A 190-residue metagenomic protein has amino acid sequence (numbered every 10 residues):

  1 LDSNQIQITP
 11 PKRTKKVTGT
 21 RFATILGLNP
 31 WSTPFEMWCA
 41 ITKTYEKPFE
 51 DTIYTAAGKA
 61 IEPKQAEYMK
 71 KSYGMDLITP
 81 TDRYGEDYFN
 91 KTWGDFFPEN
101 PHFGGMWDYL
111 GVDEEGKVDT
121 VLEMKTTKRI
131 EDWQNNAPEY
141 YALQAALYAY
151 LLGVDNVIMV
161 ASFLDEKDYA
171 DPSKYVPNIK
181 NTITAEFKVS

Functional and structural regions predicted by a protein language model:
L1-E67, S72: Charged, glycine-rich intrinsically disordered N-terminal tails and low-complexity linkers that flank
T55, S72-W107, G111-S190: Nucleic-acid nuclease catalytic cores
